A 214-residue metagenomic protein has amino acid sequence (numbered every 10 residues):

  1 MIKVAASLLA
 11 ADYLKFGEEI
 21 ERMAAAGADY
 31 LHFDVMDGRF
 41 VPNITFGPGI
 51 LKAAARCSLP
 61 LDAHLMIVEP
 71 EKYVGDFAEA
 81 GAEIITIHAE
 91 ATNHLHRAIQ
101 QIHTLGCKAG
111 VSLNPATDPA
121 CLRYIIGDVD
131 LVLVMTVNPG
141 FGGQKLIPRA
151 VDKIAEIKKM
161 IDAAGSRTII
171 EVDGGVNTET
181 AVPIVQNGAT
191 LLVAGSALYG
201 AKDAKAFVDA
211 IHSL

Functional and structural regions predicted by a protein language model:
M1-T86, E90-H94, Q101-T104, K108-A109 (+6 more regions): Conserved N-terminal beta1-alpha1 strand-loop-helix module at the mouth
H88-A89, N114, M135-N138, G195-S196: Short beta->alpha connector loops at strand-helix junctions that form conserved, small/polar/Pro-enriched
I99-Q101, T117: Predominantly soluble domains enriched in secretory-pathway, periplasmic, or organellar proteins
K108-S112, A116: Internal catalytic-core helix/loop-beta-alpha segment that presents or stabilizes conserved functional determinants
A116-D118, N177: Short acidic loop-to-helix transition motifs that present clustered carboxylates
V137, G143-Q144, G165-R167: Strongly charged, low-complexity linkers/loops
G142-I147, E171: Short, glycine/charged-rich beta-strand-loop motifs at protein surfaces that mediate ligand recognition and catalysis
A164-V172, N177-A181, V185-L214: Alpha/beta catalytic cores of nucleotide-metabolism and tRNA/nucleoside-modifying enzymes
